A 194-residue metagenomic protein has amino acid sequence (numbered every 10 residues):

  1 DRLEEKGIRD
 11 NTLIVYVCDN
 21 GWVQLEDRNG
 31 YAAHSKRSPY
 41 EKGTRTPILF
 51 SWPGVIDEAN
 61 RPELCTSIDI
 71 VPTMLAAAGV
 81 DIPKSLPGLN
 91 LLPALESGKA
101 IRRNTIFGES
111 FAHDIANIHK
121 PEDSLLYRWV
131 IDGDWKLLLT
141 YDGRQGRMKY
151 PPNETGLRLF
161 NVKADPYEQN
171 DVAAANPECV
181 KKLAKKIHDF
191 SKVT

Functional and structural regions predicted by a protein language model:
D1-E5, V71-L75, G79, L92 (+6 more regions): Non-transmembrane alpha-helical segments in soluble domains of secreted/periplasmic/extracellular proteins
R2-A59, C65-T66, P87: Histidine-centered active-site microenvironments of extracellular/periplasmic hydrolases and transferases
L3, G7, T12, G21 (+5 more regions): A generic secondary-structure signal for well-formed alpha-helical elements
I8-I14, R45-T46, R102-R103, D132-W135 (+1 more regions): Loop/turn elements at helix/coil->beta-strand transitions in domains of secreted/extracellular proteins
W22-D27, H34, E63, I68-V71 (+2 more regions): C-terminal cap/loop subdomain of S1 sulfatases and analogous C-terminal strand-loop tails that border
I56-N60, V80-P83, A173: Short, polar/flexible loop-turn hinges at active-site or ligand-entry regions and domain interfaces
P62-T66, D171-E178: Short alpha-helix boundary/capping segments
D165: Intrinsically disordered, low-complexity polar regions and short flexible loop motifs
